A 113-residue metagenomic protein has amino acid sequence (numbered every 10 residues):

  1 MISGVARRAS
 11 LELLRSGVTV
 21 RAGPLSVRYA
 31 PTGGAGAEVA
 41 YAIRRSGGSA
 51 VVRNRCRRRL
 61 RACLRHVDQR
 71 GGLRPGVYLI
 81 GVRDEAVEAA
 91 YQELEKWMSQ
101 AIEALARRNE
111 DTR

Functional and structural regions predicted by a protein language model:
M1-R113: Positively charged, solvent-exposed patches that mediate nucleic-acid binding
